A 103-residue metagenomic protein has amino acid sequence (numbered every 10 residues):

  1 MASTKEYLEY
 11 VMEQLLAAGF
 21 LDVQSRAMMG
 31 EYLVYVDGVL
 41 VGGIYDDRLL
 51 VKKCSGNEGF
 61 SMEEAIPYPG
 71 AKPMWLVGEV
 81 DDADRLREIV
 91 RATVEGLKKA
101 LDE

Functional and structural regions predicted by a protein language model:
M1-E103: Charge-dense, helix-prone N-terminal extensions
